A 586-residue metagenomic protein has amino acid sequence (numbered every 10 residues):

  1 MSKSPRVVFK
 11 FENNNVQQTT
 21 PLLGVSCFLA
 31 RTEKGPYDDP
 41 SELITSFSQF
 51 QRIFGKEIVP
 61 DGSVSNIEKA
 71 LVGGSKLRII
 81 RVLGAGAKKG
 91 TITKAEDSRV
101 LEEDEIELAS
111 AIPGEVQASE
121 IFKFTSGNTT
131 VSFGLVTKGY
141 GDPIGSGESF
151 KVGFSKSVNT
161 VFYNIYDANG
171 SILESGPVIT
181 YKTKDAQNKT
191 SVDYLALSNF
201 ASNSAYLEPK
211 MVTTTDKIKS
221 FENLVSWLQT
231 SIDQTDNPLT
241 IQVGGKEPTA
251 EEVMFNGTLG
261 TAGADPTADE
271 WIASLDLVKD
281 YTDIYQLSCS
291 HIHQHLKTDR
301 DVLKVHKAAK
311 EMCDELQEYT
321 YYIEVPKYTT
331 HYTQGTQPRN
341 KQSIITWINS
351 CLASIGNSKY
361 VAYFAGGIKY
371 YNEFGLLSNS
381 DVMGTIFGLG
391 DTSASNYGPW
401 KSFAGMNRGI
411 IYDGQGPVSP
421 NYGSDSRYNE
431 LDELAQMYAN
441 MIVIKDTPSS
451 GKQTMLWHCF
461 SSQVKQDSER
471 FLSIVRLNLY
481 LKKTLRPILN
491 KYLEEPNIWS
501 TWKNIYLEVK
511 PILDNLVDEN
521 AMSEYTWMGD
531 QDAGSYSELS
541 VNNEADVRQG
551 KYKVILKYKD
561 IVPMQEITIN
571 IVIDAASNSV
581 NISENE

Functional and structural regions predicted by a protein language model:
M1-V100, S110-G114, A273-E586: Structured, hydrophobic secondary-structure cores that serve as assembly/anchoring elements
T45-S46, T183, S220: Alpha-helix N-cap recognition
Q49-F54, S98-A205, N504: Extended, beta-strand-rich, solvent-exposed assembly scaffolds of outer structural proteins
K123-T130, A168-S171, K219-D233, D269-D276 (+4 more regions): Polar/charged alpha-helical tracts
T125, T129, V158-S171, Q187-T190 (+2 more regions): Solvent-exposed, low-complexity segments and loops of surface/extracellular structural proteins
L135, V225-L316: Long, structured protein-protein interaction/assembly regions in large complexes
